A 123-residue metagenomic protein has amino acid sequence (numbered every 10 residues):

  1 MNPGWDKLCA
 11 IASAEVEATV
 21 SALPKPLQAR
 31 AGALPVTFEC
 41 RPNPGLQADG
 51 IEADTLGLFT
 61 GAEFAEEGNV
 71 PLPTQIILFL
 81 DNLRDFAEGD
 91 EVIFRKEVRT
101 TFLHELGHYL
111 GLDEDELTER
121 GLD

Functional and structural regions predicted by a protein language model:
M1-E97, Y109, D115-T118: Active-site rim/adjacent substrate-binding subdomains
E97-E105: Short alpha-helical catalytic segment bearing the HExxH-like zincin motif of zinc-dependent metalloproteases
E119-D123: Short hydrophobic/aromatic patches at helix-to-coil boundaries
